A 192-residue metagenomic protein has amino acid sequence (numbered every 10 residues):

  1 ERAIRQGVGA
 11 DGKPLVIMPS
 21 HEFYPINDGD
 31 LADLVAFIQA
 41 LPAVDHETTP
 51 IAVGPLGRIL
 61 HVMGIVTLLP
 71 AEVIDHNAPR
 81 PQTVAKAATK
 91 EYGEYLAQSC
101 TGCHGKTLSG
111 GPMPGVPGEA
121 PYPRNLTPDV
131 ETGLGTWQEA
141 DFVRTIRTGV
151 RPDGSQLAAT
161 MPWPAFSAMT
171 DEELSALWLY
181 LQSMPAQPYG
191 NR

Functional and structural regions predicted by a protein language model:
E1, H21-L31, K106, E119-T145 (+1 more regions): Electron-transfer interface patches adjacent to heme c in soluble/periplasmic c-type cytochromes and di-/multiheme
E1-Q6, D11-I38: Membrane-embedded segments
R2-V8, V66-D75, P79-T83, T145-P152: Short, solvent-exposed interaction modules
Q6-P14, L41-H46, A97-Y122, T132 (+2 more regions): Periplasmic/extracellular electron-transfer cofactor-ligation site, primarily the c-type cytochrome heme-c attachment
L34, G93, A97-K106, F142 (+2 more regions): The canonical Cys-X-X-Cys-His
E47-M63: Extended, well-folded interaction surfaces typified by the phenylalanyl-tRNA synthetase beta subunit core
H61-A97, T132: Electrostatic cytochrome c docking/interface patches
R124, L157-A159, W163-R192: A cross-kingdom marker for long, charged
